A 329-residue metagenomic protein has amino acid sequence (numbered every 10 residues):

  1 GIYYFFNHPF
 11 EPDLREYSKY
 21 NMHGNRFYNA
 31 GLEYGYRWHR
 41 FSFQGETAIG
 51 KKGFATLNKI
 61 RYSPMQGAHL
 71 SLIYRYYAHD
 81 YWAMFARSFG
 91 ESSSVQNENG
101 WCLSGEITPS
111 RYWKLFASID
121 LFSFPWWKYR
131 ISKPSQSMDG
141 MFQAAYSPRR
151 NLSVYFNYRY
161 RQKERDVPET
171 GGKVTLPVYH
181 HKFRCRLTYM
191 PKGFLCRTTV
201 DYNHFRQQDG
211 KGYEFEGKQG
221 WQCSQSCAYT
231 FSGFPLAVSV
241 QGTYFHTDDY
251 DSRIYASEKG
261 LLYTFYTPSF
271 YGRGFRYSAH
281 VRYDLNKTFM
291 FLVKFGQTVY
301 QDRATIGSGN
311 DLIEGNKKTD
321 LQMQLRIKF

Functional and structural regions predicted by a protein language model:
I2-F5, F10-F329: Exposed, low-structure sequence patches enriched in small/polar residues
